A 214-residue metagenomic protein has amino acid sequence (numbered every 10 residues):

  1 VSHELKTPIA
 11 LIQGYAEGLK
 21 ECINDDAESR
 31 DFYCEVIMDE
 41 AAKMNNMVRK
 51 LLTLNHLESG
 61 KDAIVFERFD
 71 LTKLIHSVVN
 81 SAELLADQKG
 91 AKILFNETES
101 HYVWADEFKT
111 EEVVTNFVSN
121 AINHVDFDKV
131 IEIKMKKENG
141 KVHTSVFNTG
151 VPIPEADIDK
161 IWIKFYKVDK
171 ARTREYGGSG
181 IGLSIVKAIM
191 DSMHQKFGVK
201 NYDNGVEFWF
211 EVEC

Functional and structural regions predicted by a protein language model:
K20-E28: Short acidic helix/loop segment immediately C-terminal to the autophosphorylated histidine in two-component histidine
D25, S59-I64, Y102-A105: Conserved micro-motifs of the catalytic ATP-binding
D39-M44: Short alpha-helical segment of the dimerization/phosphotransfer core of two-component systems
V65-F69, D87, K92-Y102: Conserved catalytic submotifs in the C-terminal HATPase_c
A121-I122: Short helix-loop "hinge" at the ATP-lid/N-box region of the Bergerat-fold HATPase_c
I153-K167: Short conserved segment of the HATPase_c
H194-Q195: Conserved glycine-rich
